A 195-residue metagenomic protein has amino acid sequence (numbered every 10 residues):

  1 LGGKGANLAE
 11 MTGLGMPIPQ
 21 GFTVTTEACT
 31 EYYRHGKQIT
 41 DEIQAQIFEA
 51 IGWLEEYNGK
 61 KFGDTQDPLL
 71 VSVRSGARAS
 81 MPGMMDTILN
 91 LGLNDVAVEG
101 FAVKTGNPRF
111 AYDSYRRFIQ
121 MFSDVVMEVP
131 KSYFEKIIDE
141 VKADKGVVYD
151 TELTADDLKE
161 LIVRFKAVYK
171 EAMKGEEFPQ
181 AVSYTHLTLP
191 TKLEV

Functional and structural regions predicted by a protein language model:
L1-L187: Nucleotide/phosphate-binding sheet-loop regions of phosphoryl- and nucleotidyl-transfer enzymes
H186, T191-V195: Single conserved hydrophobic/aromatic residue that forms the stacking wall/gate of nucleotide- or nucleobase-binding
